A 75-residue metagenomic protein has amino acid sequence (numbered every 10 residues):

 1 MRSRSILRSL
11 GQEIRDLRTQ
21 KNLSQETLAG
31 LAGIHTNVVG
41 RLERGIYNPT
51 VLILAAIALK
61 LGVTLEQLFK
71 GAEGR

Functional and structural regions predicted by a protein language model:
M1-S9: A detector for short, charged/polar N-terminal pre-domain segments
Q12-T27, A56: Short basic helix-loop element that most often maps to the first helix and adjoining turn of HTH DNA-binding modules
T19, G33, R44, E73: Residue-level detection of the helix-turn-helix DNA-binding "recognition helix"
N22-R41: Short alpha-helical DNA-recognition segment
R44, V63, K70: Short, conserved catalytic or interaction motifs in soluble domains
I46-A56: Short, basic-rich loop-to-helix N-cap that marks the start of a DNA-contacting helix
L59, F69-R75: Short, charged recognition helix plus adjacent turn of helix-turn-helix-like nucleic-acid-binding domains
